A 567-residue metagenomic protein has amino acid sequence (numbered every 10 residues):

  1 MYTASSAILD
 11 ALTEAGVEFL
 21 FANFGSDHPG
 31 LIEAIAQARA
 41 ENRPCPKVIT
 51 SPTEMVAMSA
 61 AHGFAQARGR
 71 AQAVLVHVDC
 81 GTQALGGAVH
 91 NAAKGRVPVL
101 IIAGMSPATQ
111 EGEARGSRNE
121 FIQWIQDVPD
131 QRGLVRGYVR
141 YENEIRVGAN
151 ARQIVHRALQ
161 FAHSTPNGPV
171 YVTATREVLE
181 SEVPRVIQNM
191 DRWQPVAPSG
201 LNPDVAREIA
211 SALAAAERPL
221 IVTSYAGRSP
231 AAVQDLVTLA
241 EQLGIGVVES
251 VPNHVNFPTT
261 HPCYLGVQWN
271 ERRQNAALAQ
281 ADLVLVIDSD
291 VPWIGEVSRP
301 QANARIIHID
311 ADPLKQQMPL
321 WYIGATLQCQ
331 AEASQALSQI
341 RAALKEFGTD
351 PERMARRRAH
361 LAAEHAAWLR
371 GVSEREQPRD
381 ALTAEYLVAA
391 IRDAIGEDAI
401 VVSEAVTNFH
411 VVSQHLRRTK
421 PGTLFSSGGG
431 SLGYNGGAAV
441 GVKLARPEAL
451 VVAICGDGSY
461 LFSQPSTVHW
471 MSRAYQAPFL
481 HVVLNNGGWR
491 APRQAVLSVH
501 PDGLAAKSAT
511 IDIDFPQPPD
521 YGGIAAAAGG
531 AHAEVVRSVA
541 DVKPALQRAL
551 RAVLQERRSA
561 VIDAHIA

Functional and structural regions predicted by a protein language model:
M1-E346, A394-E397, H469, P478-H481 (+1 more regions): N-terminal alpha/beta PP-like core and its mobile active-site loop of ThDP/TPP-dependent enzymes
Y2, G25, P230, V237 (+10 more regions): Conserved structured core elements
S5-L9, T13-A15, S26-I35, A359-E448: Active-site diphosphate/adenylate-binding microenvironment
A22, R132-G133, R176-E177, S199 (+12 more regions): Flexible, active-site-adjacent loop/turn segments at secondary-structure boundaries
A71, E142, F347, D398 (+3 more regions): Secondary-structure boundary/capping positions in well-ordered alpha/beta enzyme cores
Q110-I125, Q330, L337-S338, V411-A567: Thiamine diphosphate
R146-A149, N303-A405, A509-T510, D520 (+1 more regions): Phosphate/pyrophosphate-binding active-site segments
T173-V178, V406-N408, H565-A567: A glycine-rich phosphate-binding loop feature that marks nucleotide/adenosyl-phosphate handling sites
